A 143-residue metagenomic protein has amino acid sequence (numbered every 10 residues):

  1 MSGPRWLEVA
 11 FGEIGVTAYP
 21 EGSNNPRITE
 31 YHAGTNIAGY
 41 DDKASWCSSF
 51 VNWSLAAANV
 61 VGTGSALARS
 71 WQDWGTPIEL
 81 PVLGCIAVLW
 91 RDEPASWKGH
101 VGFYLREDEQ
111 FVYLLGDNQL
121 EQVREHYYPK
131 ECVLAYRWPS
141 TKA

Functional and structural regions predicted by a protein language model:
M1-A58: N-terminal capping segments
S2, V60-R124: ...with weaker cross-activation on analogous glycine-rich loops/strands in unrelated enzymes
G3, L7, F111, V133: A residue-level signal for beta-strand positions that form part of recognition/binding surfaces within mature
L7-A10, S23, F50, A57 (+4 more regions): Short, isolated positions within intrinsically disordered regulatory regions of eukaryotic proteins
N24-N25, L67, P129: Helix N-terminus capping/helix-initiation residues
R124-K130: Short amphipathic beta-strand/extended segments with alternating polar/hydrophobic composition
E131-A143: Low-complexity, Gly/Ser/Thr/Pro-rich intrinsically disordered linker/tail segments
